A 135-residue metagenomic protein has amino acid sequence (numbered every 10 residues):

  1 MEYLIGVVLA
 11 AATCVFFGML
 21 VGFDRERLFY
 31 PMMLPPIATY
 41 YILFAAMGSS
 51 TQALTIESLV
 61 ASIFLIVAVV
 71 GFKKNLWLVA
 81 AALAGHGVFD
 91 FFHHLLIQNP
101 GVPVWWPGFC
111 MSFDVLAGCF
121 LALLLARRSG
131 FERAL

Functional and structural regions predicted by a protein language model:
M1-A10, T51-L59, G108: Structural signature of hydrophobic alpha-helical transmembrane segments
G6-F23: N-terminal signal-anchor/start-transfer transmembrane helix
A10-T13, I63, V70, F113-L124: Hydrophobic cores of alpha-helical transmembrane segments in multi-pass inner/ER membrane proteins, independent
A12-F16, P36-I42, L59-V67: Hydrophobic, membrane-inserted alpha-helices
L20-E26, L123-L135: Membrane-interface capping segments at transmembrane-helix boundaries
V21-Y30, V69-A81: Membrane-helix interface "capping/anchor" motifs
R27-P36, T55-V60, V79-G85: Cytoplasmic-side transmembrane-helix entry/capping segments in multi-pass membrane proteins
K73, W77-A81, F91-W106: Membrane-helix boundary connector in multi-pass membrane proteins
